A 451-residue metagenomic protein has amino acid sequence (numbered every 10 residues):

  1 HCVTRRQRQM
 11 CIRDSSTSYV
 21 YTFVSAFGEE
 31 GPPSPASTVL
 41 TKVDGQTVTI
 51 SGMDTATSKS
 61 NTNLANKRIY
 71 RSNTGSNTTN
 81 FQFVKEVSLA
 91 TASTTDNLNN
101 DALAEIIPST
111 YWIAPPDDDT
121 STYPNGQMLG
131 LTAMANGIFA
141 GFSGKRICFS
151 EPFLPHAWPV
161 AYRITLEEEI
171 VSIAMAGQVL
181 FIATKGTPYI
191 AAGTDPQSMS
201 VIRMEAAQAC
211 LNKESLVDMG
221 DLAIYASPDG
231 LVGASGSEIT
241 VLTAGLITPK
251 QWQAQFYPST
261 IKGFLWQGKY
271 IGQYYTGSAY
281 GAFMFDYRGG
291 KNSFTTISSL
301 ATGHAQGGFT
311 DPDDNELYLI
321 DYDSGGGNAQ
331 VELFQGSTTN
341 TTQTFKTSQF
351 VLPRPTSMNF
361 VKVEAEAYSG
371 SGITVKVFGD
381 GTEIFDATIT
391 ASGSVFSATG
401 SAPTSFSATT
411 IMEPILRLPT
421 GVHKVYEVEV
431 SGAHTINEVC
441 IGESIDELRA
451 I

Functional and structural regions predicted by a protein language model:
H1-R8, I12: Single conserved hydrophobic/aromatic residue that forms the stacking wall/gate of nucleotide- or nucleobase-binding
S15-G28, D96: Beta-strand-rich modules
A26, G45-T47, Q208-L211, D218-L222 (+2 more regions): Beta-sheet repeat architectures centered on beta-propellers
A26-K42: Extracellular fibronectin type III
G45-L64, D96: Conserved aromatic anchor
T57-I69, N73, N77-T78, G370-T374: Solvent-exposed loop/turn segments flanking beta-strands in beta-repeat/beta-sandwich domains
K67-P115: Recognizes extended acidic, P/S/T-rich segments that occur within or adjacent to Ig-like beta-sandwich modules
F153, G193-P196, S237, Y287-G289: Short loop/turn segments that connect beta-strands within beta-propeller blades
